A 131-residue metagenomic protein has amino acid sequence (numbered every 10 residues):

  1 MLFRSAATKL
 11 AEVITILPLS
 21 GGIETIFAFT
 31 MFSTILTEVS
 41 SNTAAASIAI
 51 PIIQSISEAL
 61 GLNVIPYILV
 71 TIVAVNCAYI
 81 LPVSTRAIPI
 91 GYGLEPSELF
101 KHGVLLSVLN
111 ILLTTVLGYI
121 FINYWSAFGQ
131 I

Functional and structural regions predicted by a protein language model:
M1-L2: Short, small-residue-biased leader/transition segments that mark boundaries at the very start of proteins
S5-S20: Membrane-interface interhelical connector segments
T8-E12, A44-I56, I68, S84-L94: Re-entrant/interfacial helical elements at transmembrane boundaries that shape and gate the permeation pathway
E12, I16, E38, S55-A59 (+4 more regions): Transmembrane helix-loop junction
P18-I56, L60-V64, T71-I72: Hydrophobic alpha-helical transmembrane segments of multi-pass integral membrane proteins, predominantly secondary
V64-I65, P96: Alpha-helix N-cap/start motif
I72-I131: Juxtamembrane and boundary regions of transmembrane helices in multi-pass small-molecule transporters and channels
